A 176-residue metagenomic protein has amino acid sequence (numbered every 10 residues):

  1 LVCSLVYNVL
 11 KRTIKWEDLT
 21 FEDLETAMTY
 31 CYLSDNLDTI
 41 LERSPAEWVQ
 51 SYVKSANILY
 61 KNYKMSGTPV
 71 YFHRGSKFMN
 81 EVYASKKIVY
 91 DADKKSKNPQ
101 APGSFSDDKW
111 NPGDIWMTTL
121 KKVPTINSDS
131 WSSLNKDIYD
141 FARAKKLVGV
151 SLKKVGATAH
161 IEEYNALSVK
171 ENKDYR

Functional and structural regions predicted by a protein language model:
L1-R176: Short, positively charged
